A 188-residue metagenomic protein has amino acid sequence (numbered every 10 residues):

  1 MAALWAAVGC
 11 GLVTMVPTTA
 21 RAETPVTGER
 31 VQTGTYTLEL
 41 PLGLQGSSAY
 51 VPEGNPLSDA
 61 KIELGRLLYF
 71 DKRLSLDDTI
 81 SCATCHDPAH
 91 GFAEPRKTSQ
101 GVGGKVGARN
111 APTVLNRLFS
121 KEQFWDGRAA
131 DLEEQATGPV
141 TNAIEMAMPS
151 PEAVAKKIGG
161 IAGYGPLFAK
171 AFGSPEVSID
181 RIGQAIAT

Functional and structural regions predicted by a protein language model:
W5, C10-T188: Periplasmic c-type cytochrome electron-transfer domains
